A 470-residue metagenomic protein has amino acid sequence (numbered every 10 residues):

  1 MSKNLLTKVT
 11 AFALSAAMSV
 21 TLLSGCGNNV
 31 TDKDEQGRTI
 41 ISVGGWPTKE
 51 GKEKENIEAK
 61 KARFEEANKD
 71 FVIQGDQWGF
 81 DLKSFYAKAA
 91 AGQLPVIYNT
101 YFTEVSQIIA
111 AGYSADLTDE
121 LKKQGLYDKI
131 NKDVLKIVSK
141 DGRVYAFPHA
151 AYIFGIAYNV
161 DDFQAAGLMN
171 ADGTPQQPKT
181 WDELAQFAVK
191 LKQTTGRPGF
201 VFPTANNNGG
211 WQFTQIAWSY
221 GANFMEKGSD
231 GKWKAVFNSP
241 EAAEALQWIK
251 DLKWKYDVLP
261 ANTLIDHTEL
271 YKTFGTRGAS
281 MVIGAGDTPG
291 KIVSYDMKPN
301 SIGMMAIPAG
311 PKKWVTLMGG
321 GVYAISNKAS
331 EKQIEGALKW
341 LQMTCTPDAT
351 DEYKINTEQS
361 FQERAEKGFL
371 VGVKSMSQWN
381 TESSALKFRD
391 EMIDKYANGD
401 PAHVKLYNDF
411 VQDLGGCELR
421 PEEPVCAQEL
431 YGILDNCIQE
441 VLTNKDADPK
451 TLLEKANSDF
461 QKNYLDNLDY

Functional and structural regions predicted by a protein language model:
S2-A111, K122-L126, K332, D348 (+4 more regions): Conserved N-terminal structural module of periplasmic/extracytoplasmic solute-binding proteins
F71, A89-T100, Y113-A115, R197-P198 (+1 more regions): Alpha-to-beta junction loops
D76-F85, T103, K179-E183, A261-G275: Short helix-initiation/N-cap motifs at beta->coil->alpha
Y101-G155, Q164, K179-F187, Q212 (+2 more regions): Hinge/lid segment of periplasmic solute-binding proteins
A115-I130, G173-Q177, F200, A222-E244 (+3 more regions): Short, solvent-exposed loop/beta-turn-alpha elements that line the ligand-binding surface or hinge of extracytoplasmic
K140-H149, F154, Q164, D182-K234 (+2 more regions): Extracytoplasmic/periplasmic solute-binding protein
E183-K190, D230-T263, V293, G303 (+1 more regions): Glycine-centered hinge/linker elements that transmit conformational signals in sensory and ligand-binding systems
T288-K298, K312-L317, A324-G432: C-terminal lobe and pocket-closing loops of periplasmic/extracytoplasmic Venus-flytrap solute-binding proteins
